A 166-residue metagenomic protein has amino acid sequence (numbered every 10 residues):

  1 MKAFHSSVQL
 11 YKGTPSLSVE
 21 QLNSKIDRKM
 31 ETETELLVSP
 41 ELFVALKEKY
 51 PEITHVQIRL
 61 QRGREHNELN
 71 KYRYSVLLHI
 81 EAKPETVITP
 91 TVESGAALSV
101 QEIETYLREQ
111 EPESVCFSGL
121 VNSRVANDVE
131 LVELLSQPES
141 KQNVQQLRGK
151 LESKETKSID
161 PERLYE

Functional and structural regions predicted by a protein language model:
M1, Q57-H66, E104-L107, S114 (+2 more regions): S-adenosylmethionine
M1-P15, K83-T86, N122-Q137: Conserved class I S-adenosyl-L-methionine
F4-V38, G95-A97, E104-E109, E130 (+1 more regions): Basic, amphipathic N-terminal segments
E31-L60, K71-S75, E155-E166: Short alpha-helix
L46-K49, H66-N70, T105-E109: A general structural signal for short secondary-structure junctions and capping/turn motifs
V56-S94: Core SAM-dependent methyltransferase catalytic element
I80-N127: Flexible, glycine-/basic-rich loop-and-beta segments that form/coincide with the SAM-dependent methyltransferase
S114-R124, V129, L135-S158: C-terminal low-complexity, glycine/proline- and small-hydrophobic-enriched intrinsically disordered tails that act as
